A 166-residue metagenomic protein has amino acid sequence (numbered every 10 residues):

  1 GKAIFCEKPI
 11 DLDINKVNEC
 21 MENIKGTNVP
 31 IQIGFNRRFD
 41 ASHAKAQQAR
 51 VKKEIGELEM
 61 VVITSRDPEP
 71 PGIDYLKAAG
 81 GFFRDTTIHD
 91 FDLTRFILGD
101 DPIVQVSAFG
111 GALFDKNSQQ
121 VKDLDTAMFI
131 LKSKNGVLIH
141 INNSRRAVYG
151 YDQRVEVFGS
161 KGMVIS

Functional and structural regions predicted by a protein language model:
G1-F35: Beta-strand-loop-alpha-helix segment that lines the small-molecule cofactor/substrate pocket of alpha/beta enzymes
K2, T27-P30, E57-E59, N135-I139: Short, well-ordered coil/turn segments that N-cap beta-strands
F5, P30-Q32, V62, S107 (+2 more regions): Structural detector of well-ordered beta-strand residues that form the stable sheet scaffold of enzyme domains
E19, K45-Q48, D92-L93, M128: Alpha-helical elements of Rossmann-like donor-binding domains used by nucleotide-donor carbohydrate transfer enzymes
M21-P30, A44-L58, F158-G159: Basic phosphate/pyrophosphate-binding loop/patch that engages nucleotide-derived ligands
F35-F39, D85: Active-site PLP-lysine loop of aminotransferase-like
N36, Q119, R145, V155-S166: C-terminal glycine/acidic-rich active-site capping loop/insertion
I73-L138, N142-D152: Rossmann-like dinucleotide-binding domain that binds NAD(P)(H)
